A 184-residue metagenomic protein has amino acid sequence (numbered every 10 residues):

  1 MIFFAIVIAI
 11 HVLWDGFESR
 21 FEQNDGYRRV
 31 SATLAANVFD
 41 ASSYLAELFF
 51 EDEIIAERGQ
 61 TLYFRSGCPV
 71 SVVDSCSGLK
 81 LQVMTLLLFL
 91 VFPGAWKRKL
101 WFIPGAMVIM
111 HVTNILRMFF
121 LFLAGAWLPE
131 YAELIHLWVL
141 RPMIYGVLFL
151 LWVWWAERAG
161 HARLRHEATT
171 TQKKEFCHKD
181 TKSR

Functional and structural regions predicted by a protein language model:
M1-F176: Hydrophobic N-terminal alpha-helices or hydrophobic patches in metabolic proteins across all domains of life
H178-D180: Intrinsic-disorder-associated, low-complexity terminal segments enriched in Asp/Asn/His/Tyr and depleted of Lys/Arg
